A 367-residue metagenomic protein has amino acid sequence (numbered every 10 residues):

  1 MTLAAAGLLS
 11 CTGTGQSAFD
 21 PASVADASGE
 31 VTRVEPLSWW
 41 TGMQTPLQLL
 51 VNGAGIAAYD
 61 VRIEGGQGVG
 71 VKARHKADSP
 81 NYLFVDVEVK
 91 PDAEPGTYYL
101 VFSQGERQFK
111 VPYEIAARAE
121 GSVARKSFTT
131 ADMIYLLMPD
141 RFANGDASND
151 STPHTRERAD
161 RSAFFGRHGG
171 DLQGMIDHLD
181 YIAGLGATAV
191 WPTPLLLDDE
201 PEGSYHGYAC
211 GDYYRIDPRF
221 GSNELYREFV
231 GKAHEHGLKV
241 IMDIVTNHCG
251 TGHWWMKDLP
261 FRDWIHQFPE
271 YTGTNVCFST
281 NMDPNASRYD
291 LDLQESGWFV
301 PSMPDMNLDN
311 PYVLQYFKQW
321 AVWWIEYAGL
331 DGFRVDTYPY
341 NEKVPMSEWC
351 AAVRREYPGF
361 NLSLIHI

Functional and structural regions predicted by a protein language model:
S17-A58, V111-R125: Beta-strand/beta-sandwich contexts
M43-E106: Immunoglobulin-like IPT/TIG beta-sandwich domains and homologous Ig-like subdomains
R125-N149: Compositionally biased low-complexity segments at domain edges in trafficked proteins and select soluble regulators
F142-V322, Y327, M346-N361: Substrate-binding/active-site clefts of carbohydrate-active enzymes
I241, G332-Y338: Short catalytic-loop micro-motif centered on adjacent basic/acidic residues
I365-I367: Conserved small/polar residues in nucleotide/adenosyl-binding loops
